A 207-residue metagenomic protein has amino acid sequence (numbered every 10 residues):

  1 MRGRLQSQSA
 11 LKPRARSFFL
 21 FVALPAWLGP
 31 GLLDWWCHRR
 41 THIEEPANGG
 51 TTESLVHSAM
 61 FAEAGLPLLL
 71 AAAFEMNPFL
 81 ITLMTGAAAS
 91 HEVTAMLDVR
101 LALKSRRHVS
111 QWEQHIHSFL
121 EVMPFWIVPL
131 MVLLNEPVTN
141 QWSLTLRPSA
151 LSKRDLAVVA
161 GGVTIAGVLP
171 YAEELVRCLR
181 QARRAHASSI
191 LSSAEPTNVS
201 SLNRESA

Functional and structural regions predicted by a protein language model:
R2-F21, L66-T82, L130-A157: Helix-coil boundary and interhelical linker segments in multi-pass alpha-helical membrane proteins
L28-C37, A88-A102, G162-C178: Transmembrane alpha-helical segments that form the membrane-embedded catalytic/substrate-channel core of multi-pass
L32-T52, A182: Membrane-interface helix-loop junction between the first two transmembrane segments
C37-R40, E63-M76, T94-S105: Membrane-helix exit/interface motif
E45-S58, V109-I116: Juxtamembrane helix-capping/reentrant segments at transmembrane boundaries
H57-A71, F119-P129: Core segments of transmembrane alpha-helices that mediate helix-helix packing or line hydrophobic substrate/ligand
P78-P148: Membrane-proximal helix-loop-helix units in multi-pass membrane proteins
L151-A207: A hydrophobic membrane-anchoring alpha-helix module
